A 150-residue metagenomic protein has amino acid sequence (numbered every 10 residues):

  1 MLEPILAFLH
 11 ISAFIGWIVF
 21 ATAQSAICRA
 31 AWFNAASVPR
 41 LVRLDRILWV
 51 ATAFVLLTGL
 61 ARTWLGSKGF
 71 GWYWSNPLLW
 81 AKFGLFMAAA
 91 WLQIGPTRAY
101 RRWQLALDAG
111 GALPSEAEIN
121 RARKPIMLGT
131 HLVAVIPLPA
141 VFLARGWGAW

Functional and structural regions predicted by a protein language model:
M1-W150: Polytopic transmembrane helical bundles with strong interfacial aromatic enrichment
